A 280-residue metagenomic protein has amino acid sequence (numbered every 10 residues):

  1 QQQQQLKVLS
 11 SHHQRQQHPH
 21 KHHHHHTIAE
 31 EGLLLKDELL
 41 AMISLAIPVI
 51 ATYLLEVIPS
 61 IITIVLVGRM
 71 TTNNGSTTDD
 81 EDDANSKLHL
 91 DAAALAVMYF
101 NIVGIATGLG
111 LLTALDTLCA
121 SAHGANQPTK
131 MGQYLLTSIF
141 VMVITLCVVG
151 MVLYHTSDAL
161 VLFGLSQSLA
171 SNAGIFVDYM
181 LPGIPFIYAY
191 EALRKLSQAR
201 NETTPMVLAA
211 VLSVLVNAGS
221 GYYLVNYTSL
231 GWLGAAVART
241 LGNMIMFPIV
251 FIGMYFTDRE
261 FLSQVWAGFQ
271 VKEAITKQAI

Functional and structural regions predicted by a protein language model:
Q1-V49, Y53, L118-F186, V216-I280: Short alpha-helical transmembrane segments in multi-pass integral membrane proteins
H26, L40-D116: Signature of the first transmembrane helix
I62-D91, H155-N172, L196-N201, Y222-V237: Membrane-lumen (extracellular) interface motif
I64, G68, L90-G150, Y154 (+2 more regions): Small-residue-rich hydrophobic transmembrane alpha-helices
A93-A96, F176-Y179, S197, A209 (+1 more regions): Hydrophobic positions within alpha-helical transmembrane segments of Major Facilitator Superfamily-type secondary
